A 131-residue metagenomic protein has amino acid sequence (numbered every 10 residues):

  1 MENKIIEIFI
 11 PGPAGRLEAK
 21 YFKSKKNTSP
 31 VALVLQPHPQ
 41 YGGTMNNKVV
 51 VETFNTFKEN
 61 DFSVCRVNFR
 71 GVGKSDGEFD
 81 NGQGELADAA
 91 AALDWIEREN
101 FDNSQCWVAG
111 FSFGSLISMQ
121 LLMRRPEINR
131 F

Functional and structural regions predicted by a protein language model:
M1-I8: A domain-start/cap signature at the N-terminus of enzymes
I10, R16-F101: Serine-hydrolase catalytic machinery in alpha/beta-hydrolase-like enzymes
A89-F131: Primarily recognizes the serine-hydrolase "nucleophile elbow" in alpha/beta-hydrolase and SGNH/GDSL folds
